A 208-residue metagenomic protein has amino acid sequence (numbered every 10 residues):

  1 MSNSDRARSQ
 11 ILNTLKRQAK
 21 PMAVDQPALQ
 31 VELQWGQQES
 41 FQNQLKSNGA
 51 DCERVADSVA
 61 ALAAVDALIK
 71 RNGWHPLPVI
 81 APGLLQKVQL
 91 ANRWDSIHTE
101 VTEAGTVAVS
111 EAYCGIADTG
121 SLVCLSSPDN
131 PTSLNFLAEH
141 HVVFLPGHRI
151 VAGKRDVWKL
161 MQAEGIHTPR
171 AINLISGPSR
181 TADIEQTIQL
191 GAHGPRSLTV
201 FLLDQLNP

Functional and structural regions predicted by a protein language model:
M1-P208: The feature marks the mature, well-folded catalytic cores of soluble enzymes
